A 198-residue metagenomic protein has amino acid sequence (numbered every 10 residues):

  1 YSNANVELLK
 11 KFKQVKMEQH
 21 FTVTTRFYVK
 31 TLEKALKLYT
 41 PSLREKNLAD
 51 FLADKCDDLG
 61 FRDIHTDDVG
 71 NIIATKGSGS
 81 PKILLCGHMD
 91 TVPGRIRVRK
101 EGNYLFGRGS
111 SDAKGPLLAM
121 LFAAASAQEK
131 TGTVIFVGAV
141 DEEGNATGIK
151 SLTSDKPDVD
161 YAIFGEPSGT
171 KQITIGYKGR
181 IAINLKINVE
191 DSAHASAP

Functional and structural regions predicted by a protein language model:
A4-V6: Short hydrophobic alpha-helical segments enriched in small aliphatic residues
L8, F12-K46, L59: N-terminal capping segment at the start of a domain
Y39, C56, A74, L85-H88 (+3 more regions): Buried hydrophobic positions in well-ordered alpha/beta secondary-structure cores of metabolic enzymes
T40-P81: A non-catalytic alpha/beta surface segment that caps or lines the substrate-entry region of metallo-dependent hydrolase
G77, K186-E190: Solvent-exposed residues in well-ordered beta-strands and their adjoining turns, especially edge/terminal strands
S80-G138: Active-site metal-coordination/substrate-binding segment of hydrolases, especially metallo-dependent peptidases
L118-A182, K186: Acidic/histidine-rich catalytic neighborhood of metal-dependent amide-processing enzymes
A195-P198: Acidic-enriched catalytic cores of C-N bond-cleaving enzymes acting on peptides and small amides
